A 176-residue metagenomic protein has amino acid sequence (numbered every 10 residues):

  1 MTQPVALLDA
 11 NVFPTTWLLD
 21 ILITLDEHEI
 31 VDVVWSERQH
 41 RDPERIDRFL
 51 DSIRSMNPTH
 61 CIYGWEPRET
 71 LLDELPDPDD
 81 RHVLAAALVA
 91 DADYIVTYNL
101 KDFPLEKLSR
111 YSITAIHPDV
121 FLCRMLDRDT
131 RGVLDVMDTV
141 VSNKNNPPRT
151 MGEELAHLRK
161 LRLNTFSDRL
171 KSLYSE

Functional and structural regions predicted by a protein language model:
M1-D20: Metal-dependent nucleic-acid phosphoesterase active-site entry motif
P4, I30-D32, D91-Y94: Short active-site oxyanion
T16-E44: PIN/NYN-family metal-dependent endoribonuclease catalytic core
I30, P58-T59, S112: A generic structural signal for alpha->beta connector loops
V34, R38-E66, V140-R162: PIN-domain endoribonuclease scaffold, especially VapC-family toxins
P58-Y94, R128-D129, P148, R159-E176: Active-site neighborhoods of divalent-metal-dependent phosphate/nucleic-acid chemistry enzymes
V83-I113: Acidic, metal-binding active-site segment of PIN/NYN-like and related structure-specific nucleases
K101-E176: Acidic, PIN/NYN-like endoribonuclease modules and their adjacent C-terminal/linker elements
